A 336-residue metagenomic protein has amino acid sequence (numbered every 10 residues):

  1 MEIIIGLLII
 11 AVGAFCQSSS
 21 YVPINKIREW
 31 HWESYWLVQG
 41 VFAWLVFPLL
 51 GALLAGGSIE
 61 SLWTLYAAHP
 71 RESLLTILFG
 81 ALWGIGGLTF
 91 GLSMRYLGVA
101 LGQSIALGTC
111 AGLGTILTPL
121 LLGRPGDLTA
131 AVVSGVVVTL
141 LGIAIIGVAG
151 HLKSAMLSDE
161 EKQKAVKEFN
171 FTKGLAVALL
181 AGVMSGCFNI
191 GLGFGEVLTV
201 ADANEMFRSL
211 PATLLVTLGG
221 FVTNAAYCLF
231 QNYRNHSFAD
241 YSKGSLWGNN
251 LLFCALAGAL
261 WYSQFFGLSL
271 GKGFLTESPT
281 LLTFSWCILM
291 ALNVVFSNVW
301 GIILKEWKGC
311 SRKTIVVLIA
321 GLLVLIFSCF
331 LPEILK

Functional and structural regions predicted by a protein language model:
M1-K336: Polytopic alpha-helical membrane proteins, predominantly small-molecule transporters/carriers
